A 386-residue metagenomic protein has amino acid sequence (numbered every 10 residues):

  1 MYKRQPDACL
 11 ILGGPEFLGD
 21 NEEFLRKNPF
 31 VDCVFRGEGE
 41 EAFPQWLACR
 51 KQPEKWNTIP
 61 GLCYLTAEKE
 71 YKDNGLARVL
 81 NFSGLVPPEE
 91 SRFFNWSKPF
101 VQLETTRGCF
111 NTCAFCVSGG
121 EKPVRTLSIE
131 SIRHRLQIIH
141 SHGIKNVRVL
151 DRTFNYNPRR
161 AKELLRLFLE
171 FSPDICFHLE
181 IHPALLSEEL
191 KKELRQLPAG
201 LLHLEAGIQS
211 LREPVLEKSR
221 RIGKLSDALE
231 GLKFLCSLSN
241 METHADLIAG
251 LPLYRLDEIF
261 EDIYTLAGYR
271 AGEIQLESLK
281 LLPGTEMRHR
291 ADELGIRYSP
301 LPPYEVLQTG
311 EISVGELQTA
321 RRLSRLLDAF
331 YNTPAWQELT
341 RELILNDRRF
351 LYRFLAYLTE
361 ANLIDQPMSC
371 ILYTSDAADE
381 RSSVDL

Functional and structural regions predicted by a protein language model:
M1-Q5, Y373-E380: Conserved small/polar residues in nucleotide/adenosyl-binding loops
K3-L76: Glycine-rich beta-alpha loop elements in corrinoid/cobalamin-binding modules across cobalamin-dependent enzymes
L10-I11, H140-L150, D174-E180, P198-S210 (+1 more regions): Conserved C-terminal portion of the radical SAM core fold that forms the substrate/S-adenosylmethionine-binding
L18-E22, F43-P44, N157-P158, L186-E188 (+1 more regions): Short, well-ordered alpha-helical microsegments
E22-E23, I132, I263: Short, acidic/polar
G75-F82, T374: A short, sequence-level motif marking secondary-structure junctions
S83-M241, A249: Radical SAM [4Fe-4S] cluster-binding motif and immediate context
R322-S375, S383-L386: Radical SAM enzyme core and accessory elements
